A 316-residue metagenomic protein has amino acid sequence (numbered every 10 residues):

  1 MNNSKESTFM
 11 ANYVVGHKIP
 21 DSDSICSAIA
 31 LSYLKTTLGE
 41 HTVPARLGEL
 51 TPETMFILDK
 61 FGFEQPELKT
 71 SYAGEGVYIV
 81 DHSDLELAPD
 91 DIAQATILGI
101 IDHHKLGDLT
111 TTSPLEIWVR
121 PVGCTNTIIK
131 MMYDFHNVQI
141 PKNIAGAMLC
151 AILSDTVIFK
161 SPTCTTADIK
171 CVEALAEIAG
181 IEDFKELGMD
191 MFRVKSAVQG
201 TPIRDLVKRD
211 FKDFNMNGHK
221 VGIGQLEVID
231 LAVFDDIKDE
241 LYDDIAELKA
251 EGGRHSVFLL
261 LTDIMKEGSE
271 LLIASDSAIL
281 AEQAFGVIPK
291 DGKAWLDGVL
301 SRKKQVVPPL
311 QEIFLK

Functional and structural regions predicted by a protein language model:
M1-K316: Replace "Mg2+/Mn2+-dependent" with "divalent metal-dependent
